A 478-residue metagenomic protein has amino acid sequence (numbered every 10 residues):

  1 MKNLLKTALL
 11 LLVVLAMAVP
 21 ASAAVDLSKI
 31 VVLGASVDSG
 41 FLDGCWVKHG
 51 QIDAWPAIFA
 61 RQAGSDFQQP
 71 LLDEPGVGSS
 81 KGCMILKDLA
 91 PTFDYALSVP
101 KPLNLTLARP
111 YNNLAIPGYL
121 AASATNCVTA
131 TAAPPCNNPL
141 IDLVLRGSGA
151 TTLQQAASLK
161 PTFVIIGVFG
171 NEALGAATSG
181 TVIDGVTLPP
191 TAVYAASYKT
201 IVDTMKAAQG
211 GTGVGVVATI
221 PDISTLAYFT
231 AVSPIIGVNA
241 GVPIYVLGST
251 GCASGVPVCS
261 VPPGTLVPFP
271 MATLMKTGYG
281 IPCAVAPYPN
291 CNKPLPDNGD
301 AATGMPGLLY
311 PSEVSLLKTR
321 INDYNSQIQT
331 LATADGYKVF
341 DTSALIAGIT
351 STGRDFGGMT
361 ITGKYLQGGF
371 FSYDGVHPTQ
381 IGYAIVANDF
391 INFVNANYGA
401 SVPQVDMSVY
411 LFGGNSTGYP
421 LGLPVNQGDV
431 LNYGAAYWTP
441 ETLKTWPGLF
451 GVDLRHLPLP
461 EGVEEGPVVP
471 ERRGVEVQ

Functional and structural regions predicted by a protein language model:
M1-L9: Bacterial N-terminal signal peptides that target proteins for export
A8-A18: Bacterial N-terminal signal peptides
V19-A24: Sec/Tat signal peptide C-region and signal peptidase I cleavage site
I30, A54-F59, G363-N415: Histidine-centered active-site loop/cap adjacent to the catalytic His in serine esterases/O-acetyl transfer systems
I30-G44: Catalytic nucleophile-elbow at a beta strand-turn-alpha helix junction centered on a G-D-S/GDSL motif, marking
C45-T200, Y410-V477: Conserved SGNH/GDSL esterase-like catalytic core that processes O-acyl groups on lipids and polysaccharides
A63-G64, L159, S197-V217, R320-D341: A structural motif corresponding to the C-terminal end of an alpha-helix and its immediate exit/capping segment
F229-T319, S326-P378, G413, P424: Mobile gating loops/cap/lid regions near enzyme active sites that modulate substrate access
